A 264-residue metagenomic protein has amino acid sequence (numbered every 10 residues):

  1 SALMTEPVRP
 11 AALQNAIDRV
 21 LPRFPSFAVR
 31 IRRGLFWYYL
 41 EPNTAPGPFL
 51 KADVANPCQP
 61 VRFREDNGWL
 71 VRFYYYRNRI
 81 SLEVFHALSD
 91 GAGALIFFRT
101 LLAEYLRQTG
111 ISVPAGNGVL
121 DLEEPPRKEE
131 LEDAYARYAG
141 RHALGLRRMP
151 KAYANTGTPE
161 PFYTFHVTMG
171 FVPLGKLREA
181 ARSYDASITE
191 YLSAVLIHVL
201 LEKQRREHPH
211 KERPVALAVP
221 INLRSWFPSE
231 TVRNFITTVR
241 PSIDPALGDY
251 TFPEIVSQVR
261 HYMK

Functional and structural regions predicted by a protein language model:
S1, N78-R79: Short acidic-rich active-site patches of cyclic nucleotide enzymes
S1-Y38, A45-R72, M169-V172, L201-K264: Acyl-thioester-dependent acyl-group transfer interface
T5-P22, E83-R99, V167-P209: Acyl activation and transfer enzymes in specialized metabolism, enriched for ANL adenylate-forming modules
L35, R77-N78: Residue-level signal for tight coil/turn positions that link beta-strands
E41-P46, V84-L88: Secondary-structure transition/turn motif
Y75-R77, S183: Short, well-ordered loop/turn elements at secondary-structure boundaries
R79, L88-I96, T100-E179: Non-catalytic, low-complexity flexible loops and terminal extensions
